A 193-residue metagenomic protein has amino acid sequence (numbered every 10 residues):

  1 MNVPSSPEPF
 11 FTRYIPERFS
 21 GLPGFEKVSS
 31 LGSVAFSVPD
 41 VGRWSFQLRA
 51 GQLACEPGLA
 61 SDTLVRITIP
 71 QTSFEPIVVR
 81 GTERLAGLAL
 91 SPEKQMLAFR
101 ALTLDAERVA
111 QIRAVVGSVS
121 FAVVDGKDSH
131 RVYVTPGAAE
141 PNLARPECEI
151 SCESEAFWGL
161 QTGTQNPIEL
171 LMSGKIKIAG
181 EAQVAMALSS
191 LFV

Functional and structural regions predicted by a protein language model:
M1-V193: Feature captures hydrophobic
